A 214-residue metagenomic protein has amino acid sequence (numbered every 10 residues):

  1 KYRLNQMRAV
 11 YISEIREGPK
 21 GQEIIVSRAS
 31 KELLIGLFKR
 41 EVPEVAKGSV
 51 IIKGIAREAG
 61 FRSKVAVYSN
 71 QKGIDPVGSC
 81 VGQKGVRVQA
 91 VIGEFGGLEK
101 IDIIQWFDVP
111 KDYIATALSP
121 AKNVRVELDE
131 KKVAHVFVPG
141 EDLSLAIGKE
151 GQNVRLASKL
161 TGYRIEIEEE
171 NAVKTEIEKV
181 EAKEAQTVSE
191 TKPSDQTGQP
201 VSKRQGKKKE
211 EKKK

Functional and structural regions predicted by a protein language model:
K1-K214: RNA-contacting regions in translation and RNA-metabolism proteins, encompassing KH/S1 modules where present
